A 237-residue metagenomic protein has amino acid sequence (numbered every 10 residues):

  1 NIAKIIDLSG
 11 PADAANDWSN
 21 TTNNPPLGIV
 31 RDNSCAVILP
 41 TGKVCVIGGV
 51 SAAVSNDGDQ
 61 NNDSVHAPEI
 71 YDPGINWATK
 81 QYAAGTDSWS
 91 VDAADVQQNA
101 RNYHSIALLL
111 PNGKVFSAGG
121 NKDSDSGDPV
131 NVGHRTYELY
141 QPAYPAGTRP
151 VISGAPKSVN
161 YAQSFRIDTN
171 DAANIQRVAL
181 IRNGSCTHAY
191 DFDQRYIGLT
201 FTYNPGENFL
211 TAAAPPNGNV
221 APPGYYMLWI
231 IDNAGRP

Functional and structural regions predicted by a protein language model:
N1-P237: Kelch-like beta-propeller repeat domains
